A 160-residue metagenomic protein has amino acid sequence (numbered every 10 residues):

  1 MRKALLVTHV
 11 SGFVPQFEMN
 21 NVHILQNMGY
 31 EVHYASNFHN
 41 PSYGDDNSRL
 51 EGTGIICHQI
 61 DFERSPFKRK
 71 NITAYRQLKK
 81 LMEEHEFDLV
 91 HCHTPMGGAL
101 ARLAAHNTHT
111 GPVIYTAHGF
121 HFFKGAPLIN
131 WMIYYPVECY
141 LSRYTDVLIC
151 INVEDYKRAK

Functional and structural regions predicted by a protein language model:
K3, D88-L89: Structural motif
K3-L5, A105-H121, E138, I149: Active-site proximal beta-strand in glycosyltransferases
L5-K70, E154-K160: N-terminal strand-loop element at the rim of the active site of nucleotide-sugar-dependent glycosyltransferases
F17, R69-R76, G111-P112, F122-Y144: Nucleotide-sugar donor phosphate/pyrophosphate-binding loop at the beta->alpha transition of glycosyltransferases
V22, Q26, R102, H106 (+1 more regions): Gly/Ala-rich phosphate-binding loop of Rossmann-like dinucleotide-binding domains, activating on the conserved
L81-D88: Glycine-rich phosphate-binding loop signature in dinucleotide/nucleotide-binding domains
V90, L141-N152: A short beta-strand/loop micro-motif in the catalytic core of glycosyltransferases that engages the nucleotide-sugar
C92-G98, A117: Short His-centered aromatic/hydrophobic patch
